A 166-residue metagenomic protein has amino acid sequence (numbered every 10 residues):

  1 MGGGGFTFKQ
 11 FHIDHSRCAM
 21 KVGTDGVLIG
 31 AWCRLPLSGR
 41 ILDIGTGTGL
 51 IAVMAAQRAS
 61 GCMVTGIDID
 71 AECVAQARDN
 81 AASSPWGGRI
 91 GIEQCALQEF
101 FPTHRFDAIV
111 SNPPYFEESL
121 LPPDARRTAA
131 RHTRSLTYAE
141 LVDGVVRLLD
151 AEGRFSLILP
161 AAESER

Functional and structural regions predicted by a protein language model:
M1-L37: Class I SAM-dependent transferase core
H15, E93-C95, L159: Short loop/edge segments at beta-strand edges and connector loops that shape dinucleotide/nucleotide cofactor-binding
C18, L136-R166: Conserved Class I SAM-dependent methyltransferase catalytic core
A31-S111, E117-P123: Conserved SAM/SAH cofactor-binding pocket of Class I
E99-F100, Y115-E117, L148, A162-S164: Short, catalytically relevant binding-site loops at active-site mouths
P113-E140, G144-L148: Mobile active-site "lid"/loop adjacent to the S-adenosyl-L-methionine
